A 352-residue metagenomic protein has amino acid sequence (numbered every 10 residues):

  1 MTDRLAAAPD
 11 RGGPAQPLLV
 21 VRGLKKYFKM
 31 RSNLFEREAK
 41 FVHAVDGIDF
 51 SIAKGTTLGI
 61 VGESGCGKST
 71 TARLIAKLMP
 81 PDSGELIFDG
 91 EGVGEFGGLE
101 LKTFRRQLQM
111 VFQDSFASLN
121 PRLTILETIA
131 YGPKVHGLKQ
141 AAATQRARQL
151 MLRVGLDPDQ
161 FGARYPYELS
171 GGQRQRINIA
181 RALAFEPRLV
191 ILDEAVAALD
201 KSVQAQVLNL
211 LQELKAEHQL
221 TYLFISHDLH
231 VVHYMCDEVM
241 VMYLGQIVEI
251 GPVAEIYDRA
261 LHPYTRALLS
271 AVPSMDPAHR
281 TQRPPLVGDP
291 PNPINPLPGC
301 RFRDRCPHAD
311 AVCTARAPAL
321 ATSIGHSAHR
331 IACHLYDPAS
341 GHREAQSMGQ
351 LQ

Functional and structural regions predicted by a protein language model:
T2-P17, R31-E36, F41, P252-Q352: Short catalytic/signature loops enriched in Gly
A76: Helix-to-loop junction immediately C-terminal to a conserved catalytic motif
G84-G92, R146: Conserved ABC transporter NBD signature motif
F116, R122-K134, T144, R148 (+2 more regions): Short helical segment in ABC ATPase nucleotide-binding domains corresponding to the A-loop/adjacent helical element
Y165-L169, Q173: Conserved ABC ATPase signature
E186: Conserved catalytic motifs of ABC-family nucleotide-binding domains
A195, L199, V203-T281: P-loop NTP-binding/switch modules centered on Walker-like glycine-rich loops
